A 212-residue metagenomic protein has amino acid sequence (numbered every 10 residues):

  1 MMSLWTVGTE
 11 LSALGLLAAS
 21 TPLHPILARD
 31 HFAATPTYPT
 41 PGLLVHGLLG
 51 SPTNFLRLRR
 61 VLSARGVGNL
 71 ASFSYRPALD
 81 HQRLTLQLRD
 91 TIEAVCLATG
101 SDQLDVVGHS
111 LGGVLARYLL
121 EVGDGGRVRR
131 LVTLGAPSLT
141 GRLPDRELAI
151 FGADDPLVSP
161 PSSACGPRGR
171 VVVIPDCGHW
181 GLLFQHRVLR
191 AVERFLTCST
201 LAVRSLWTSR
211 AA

Functional and structural regions predicted by a protein language model:
M1-G42, N54-G68, A94, S101 (+3 more regions): Flexible, membrane-associating and regulatory peripheral segments of lipid-active enzymes
M2-T6, L79, L183: Residues at secondary-structure transition points
Y38-T40, L143-E147, G166-R170: Short, proline-enriched alpha-helix->beta-strand connector loops that line the catalytic pocket of alpha/beta-hydrolase
G42-T53, V61-P161, W180-G181: Serine-dependent carboxylesterase/thioesterase catalytic core of lipase-like alpha/beta-hydrolase/SGNH enzymes
L56, L86, D90, R190 (+1 more regions): Short, contiguous clusters of charged residues that form electrostatic/catalytic patches at enzyme active sites, used
G68-A71, P167-L182, V192: Catalytic histidine neighborhood in serine/cysteine hydrolases with alpha/beta-hydrolase-type architecture
L143, H179, L196-R204: Alpha/beta hydrolase fold serine-hydrolase catalytic domain that processes acyl esters and thioesters
L183-C198: Post-His helix in hydrolase/transferase enzymes
